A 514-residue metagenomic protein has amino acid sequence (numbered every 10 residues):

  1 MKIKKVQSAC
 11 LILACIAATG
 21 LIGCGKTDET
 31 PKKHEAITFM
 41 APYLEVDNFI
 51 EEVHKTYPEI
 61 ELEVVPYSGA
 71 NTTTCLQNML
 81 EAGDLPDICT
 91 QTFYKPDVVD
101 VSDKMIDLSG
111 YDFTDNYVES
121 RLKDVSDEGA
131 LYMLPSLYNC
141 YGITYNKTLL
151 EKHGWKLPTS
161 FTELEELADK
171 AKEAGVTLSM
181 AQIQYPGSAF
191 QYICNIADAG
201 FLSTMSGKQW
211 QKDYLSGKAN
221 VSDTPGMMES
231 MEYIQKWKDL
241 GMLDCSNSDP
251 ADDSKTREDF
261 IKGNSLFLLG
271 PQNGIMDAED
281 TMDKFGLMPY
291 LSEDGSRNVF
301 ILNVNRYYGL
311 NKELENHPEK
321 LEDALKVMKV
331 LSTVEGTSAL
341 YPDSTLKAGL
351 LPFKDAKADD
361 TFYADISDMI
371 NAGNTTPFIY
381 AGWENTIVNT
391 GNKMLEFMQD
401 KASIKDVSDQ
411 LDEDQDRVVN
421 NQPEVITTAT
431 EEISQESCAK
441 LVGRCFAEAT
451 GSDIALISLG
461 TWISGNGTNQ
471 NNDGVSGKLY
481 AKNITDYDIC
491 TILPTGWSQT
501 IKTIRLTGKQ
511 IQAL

Functional and structural regions predicted by a protein language model:
A18, C24-D97, F113, L157 (+3 more regions): Conserved N-terminal structural module of periplasmic/extracytoplasmic solute-binding proteins
E45-V46, S126, L302, S344-A348 (+1 more regions): C-terminal capping/gating helix-and-loop segments adjacent to ligand/active sites or protein-protein/ligand interfaces
K55, E279-D343: Extracytoplasmic/periplasmic substrate-recognition and gating elements
M79, D87, T114-L150, G295-I301 (+1 more regions): A structural signal for short loop-to-beta-strand junctions that line the ligand-binding cleft of periplasmic/secreted
T92-Y141, K156, Y192-C194, G286-P289: Hinge/lid segment of periplasmic solute-binding proteins
Y132, Y141, E165-A219: Extracytoplasmic/periplasmic solute-binding protein
L215-S248: Glycine-centered hinge/linker elements that transmit conformational signals in sensory and ligand-binding systems
E413-L514: Solvent-exposed loop/linker segments at secondary-structure transitions that flank or connect catalytic domains
